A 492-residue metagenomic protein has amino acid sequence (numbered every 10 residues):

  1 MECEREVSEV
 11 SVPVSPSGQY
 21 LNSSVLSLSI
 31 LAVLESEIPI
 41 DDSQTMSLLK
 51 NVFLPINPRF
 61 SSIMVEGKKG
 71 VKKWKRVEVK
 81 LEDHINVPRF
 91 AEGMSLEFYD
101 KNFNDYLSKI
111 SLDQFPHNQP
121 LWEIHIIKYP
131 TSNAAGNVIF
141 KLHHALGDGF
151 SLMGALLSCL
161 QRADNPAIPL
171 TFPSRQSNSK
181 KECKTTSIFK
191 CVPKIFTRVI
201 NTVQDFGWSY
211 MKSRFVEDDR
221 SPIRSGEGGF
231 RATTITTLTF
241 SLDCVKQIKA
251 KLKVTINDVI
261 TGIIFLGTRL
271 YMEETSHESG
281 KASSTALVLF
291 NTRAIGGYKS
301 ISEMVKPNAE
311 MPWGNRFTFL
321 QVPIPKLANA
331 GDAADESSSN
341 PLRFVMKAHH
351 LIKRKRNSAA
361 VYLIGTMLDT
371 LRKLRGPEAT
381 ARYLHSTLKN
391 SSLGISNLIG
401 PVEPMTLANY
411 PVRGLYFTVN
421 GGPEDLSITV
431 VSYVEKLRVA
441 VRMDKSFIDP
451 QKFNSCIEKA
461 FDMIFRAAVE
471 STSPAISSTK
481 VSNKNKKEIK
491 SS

Functional and structural regions predicted by a protein language model:
M1-S29: Generic start-of-chain signal for non-secretory N-termini
E2-V10, L31-P55, S62-E424, T429-K436 (+2 more regions): Soluble acyl-CoA-dependent acyltransferase catalytic core bearing the H(X)4D motif
